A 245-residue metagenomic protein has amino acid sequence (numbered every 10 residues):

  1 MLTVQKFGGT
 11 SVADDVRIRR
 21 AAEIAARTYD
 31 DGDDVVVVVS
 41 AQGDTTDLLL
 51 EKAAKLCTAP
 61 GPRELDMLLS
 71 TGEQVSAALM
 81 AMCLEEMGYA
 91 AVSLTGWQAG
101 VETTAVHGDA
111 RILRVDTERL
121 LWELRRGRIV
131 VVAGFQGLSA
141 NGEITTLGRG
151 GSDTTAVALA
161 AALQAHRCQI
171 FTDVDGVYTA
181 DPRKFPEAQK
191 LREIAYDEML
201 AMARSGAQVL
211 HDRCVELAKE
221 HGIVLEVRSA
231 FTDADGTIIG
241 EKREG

Functional and structural regions predicted by a protein language model:
M1-E216: Nucleotide/pyrophosphate-binding catalytic subdomain
A53-K55, L217-E220, E241-E244: Short, solvent-exposed amphipathic alpha-helical segments in soluble enzyme and RNA/protein-processing domains
L113, T232-G245: Long, charged amphipathic helices and adjacent flexible linkers at domain junctions
F135-Q136, V174, S229-F231, R243: A broadly conserved detector of short glycine/acidic/proline-rich loop/turn motifs that flank catalytic sites and bind
A207-R213, L217-D235: Conserved glycine-bearing catalytic or ligand-binding loops at nucleotide- and phosphate-handling centers of large
